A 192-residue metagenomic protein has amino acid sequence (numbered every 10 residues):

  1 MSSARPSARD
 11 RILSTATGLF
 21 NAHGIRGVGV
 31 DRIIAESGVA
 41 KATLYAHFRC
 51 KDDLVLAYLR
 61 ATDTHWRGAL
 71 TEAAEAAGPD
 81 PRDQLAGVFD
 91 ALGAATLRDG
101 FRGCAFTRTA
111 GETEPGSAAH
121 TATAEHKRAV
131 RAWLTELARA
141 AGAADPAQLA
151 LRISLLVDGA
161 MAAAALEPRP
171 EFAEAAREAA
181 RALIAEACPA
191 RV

Functional and structural regions predicted by a protein language model:
M1-H23, G27-V39, D53: Basic, helix-initiating cap at the start of DNA-binding domains
A8-A16, I33, Y58-T62, W66 (+2 more regions): Generic hydrophobic, amphipathic alpha-helix propensity
G38-F48: Short hydrophobic/aromatic patch on the recognition helix
A57, T71-R98, A150-I153: Hydrophobic alpha-helical connector segments
T64-T71, D83-G87, G116-A141, L151 (+1 more regions): Amphipathic alpha-helical packing segments from all-alpha helical-bundle domains
Q84, T96-A118: Amphipathic alpha-helical segments used for helix-helix packing
A119-A124, R139-V192: Hydrophobic/aromatic-rich alpha-helical bundle segments in the mid-to-C-terminal region
